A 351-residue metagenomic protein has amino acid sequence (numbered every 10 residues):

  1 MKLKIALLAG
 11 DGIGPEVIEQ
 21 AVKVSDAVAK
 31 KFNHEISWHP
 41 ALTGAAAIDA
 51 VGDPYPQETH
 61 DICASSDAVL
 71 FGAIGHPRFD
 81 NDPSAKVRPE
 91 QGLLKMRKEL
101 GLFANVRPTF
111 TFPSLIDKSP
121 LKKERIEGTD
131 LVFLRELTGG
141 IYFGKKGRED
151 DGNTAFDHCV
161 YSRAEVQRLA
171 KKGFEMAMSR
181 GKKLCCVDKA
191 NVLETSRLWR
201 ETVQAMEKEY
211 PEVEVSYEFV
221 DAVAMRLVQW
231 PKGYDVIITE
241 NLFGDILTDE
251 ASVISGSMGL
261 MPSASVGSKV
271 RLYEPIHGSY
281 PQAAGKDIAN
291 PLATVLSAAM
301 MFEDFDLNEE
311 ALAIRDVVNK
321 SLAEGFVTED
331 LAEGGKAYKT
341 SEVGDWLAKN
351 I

Functional and structural regions predicted by a protein language model:
M1-I5: Extreme N-terminal starter segment of soluble prokaryotic enzymes
A6-K23, V28-A29, D151-D221, G233: Glycine-rich phosphate/diphosphate-binding loop of Rossmann-like nucleotide-binding domains
D11-G14, D67, L134, G173 (+4 more regions): Buried hydrophobic positions in well-ordered alpha/beta secondary-structure cores of metabolic enzymes
A21, S25, V203, T294-F302 (+1 more regions): Buried hydrophobic packing segments
N33-Q57, M225-L227: N-terminal beta-loop-helix "entrance" segment that forms/cooperates in small-molecule cofactor or anionic ligand
A45-I48, V228-F326: Glycine-rich phosphate/nucleotide-binding loop
D49-F156, L242-G244: N-terminal glycine-rich phosphate/adenylate-binding segment common to multiple enzyme folds
T138-R180, L184, A190-V192, Y210 (+3 more regions): Glycine-rich phosphate/pyrophosphate-binding loop and the adjoining helix
